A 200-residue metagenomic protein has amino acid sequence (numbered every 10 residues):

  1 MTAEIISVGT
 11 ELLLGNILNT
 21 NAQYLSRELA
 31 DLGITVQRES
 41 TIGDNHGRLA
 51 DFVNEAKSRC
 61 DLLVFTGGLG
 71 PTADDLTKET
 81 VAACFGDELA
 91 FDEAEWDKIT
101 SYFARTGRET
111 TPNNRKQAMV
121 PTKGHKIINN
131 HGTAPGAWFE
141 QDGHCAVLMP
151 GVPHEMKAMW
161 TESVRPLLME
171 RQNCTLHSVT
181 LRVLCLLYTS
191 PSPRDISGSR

Functional and structural regions predicted by a protein language model:
T2-L32, E39: Glycine-rich phosphate/diphosphate-binding loop of Rossmann-like nucleotide-binding domains
T10-E11, G68-P71, G151-H154: Short glycine-rich anion-binding loops that position phosphate/pyrophosphate groups of nucleotides and phosphorylated
Q23-A90, S101-A104: N-terminal small/polar loop signature for handling phosphorylated ligands or for N-terminal nucleophile
R48, D75-R171: Proline/glycine-rich low-complexity loops and linkers
G151-E155, R182-L187: Glycine-rich beta-alpha junction loops
R171-C185: Short glycine-/aliphatic-rich beta-strand segments at the starts of folded cytosolic domains
Y188-S199: Single conserved hydrophobic/aromatic residue that forms the stacking wall/gate of nucleotide- or nucleobase-binding
